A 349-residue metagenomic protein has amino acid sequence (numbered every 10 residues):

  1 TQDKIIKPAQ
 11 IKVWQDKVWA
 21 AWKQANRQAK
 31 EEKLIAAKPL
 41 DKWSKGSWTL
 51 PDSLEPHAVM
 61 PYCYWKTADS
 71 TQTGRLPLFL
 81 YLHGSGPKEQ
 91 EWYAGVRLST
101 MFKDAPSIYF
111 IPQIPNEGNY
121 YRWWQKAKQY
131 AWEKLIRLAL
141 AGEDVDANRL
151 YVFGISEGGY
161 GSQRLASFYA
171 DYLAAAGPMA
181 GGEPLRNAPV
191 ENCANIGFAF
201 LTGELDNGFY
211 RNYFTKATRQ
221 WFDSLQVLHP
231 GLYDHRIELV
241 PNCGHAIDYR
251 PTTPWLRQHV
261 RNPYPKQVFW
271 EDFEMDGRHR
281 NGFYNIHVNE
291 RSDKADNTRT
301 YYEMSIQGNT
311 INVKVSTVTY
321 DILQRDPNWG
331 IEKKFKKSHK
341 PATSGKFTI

Functional and structural regions predicted by a protein language model:
T1-A9, D223-I349: Alpha/beta-hydrolase-fold serine-hydrolase catalytic core, especially in secreted/extracellular enzymes
T1-L76: A domain-start/cap signature at the N-terminus of enzymes
T67-G74, Y120-S156, F168-Y172: Gly/Ser-rich "nucleophile elbow"/oxyanion-hole loop immediately N-terminal to the catalytic nucleophile in hydrolases
R75-A141: Active-site machinery of serine-nucleophile hydrolases
S85, I114, E204-N207, C243 (+1 more regions): Acidic beta-to-alpha connecting loop that harbors the catalytic carboxylate
W92-G95, Y210-S224, D326, G345-F347: Short alpha-helix in the alpha/beta-hydrolase fold that links the catalytic acid
A141, N148-A194: Primarily recognizes the serine-hydrolase "nucleophile elbow" in alpha/beta-hydrolase and SGNH/GDSL folds
A175-R257: The feature captures the conserved acid-bearing segment of alpha/beta-hydrolase catalytic domains
